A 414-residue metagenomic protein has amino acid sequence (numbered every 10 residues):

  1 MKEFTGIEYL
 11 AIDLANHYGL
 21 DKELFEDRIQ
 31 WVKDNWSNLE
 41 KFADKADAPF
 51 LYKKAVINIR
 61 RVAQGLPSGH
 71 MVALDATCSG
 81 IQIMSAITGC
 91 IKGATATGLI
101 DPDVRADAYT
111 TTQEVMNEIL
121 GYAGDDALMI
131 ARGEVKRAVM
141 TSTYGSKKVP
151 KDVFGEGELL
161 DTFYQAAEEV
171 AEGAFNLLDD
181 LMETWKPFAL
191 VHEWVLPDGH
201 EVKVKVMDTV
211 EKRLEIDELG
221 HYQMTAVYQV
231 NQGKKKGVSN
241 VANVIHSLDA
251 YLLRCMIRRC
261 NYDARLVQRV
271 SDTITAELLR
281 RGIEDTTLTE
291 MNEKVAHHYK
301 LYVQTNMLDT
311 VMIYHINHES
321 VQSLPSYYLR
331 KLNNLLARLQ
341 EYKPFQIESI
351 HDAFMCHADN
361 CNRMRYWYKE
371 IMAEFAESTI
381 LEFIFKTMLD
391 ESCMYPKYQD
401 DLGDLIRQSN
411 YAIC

Functional and structural regions predicted by a protein language model:
M1-C414: Conserved catalytic core of nucleotide polymerization and phosphodiester-bond processing enzymes
